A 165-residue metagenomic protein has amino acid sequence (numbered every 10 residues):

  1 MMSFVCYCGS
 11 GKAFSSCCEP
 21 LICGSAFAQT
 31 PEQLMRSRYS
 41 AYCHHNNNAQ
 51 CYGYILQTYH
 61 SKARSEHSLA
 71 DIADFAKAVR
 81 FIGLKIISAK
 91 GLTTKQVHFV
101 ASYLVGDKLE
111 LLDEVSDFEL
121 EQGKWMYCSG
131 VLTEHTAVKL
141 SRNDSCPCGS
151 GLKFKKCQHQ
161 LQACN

Functional and structural regions predicted by a protein language model:
M1-F4, S10-A13, L140-D144, S150-K153 (+1 more regions): Short metal-coordination and nucleic-acid-contact micro-motifs, chiefly zinc-binding Cys/His arrays
M1-S37: Short, low-complexity N-terminal intrinsically disordered segments enriched in polar/charged residues
S16-C18, K155-Q158: Cysteine-centered loop/knuckle micro-motif
S37-Y54: Short acidic-aromatic low-complexity motifs
Q50, Q96-H98, M126-S129, E134 (+3 more regions): Long C-terminal interaction/binding lobes of large macromolecular proteins
G53, Q57-I86: Short solvent-exposed beta->alpha transition segments
D74-L111: Surface-exposed, charged secondary-structure patches
D113-K139: Short beta-strand edge/turn micro-motifs at domain boundaries
